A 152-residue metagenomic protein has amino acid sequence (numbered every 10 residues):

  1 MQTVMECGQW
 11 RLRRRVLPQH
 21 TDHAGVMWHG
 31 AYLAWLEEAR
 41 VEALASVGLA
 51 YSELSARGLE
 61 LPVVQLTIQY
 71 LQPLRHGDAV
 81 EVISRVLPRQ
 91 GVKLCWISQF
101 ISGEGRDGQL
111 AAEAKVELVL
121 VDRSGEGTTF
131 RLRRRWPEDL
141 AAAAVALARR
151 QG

Functional and structural regions predicted by a protein language model:
M1-S46: Catalytic strand-loop segment that frames the active site of acyl-thioester-processing enzymes
Q2-T3, R11-L12, Y70, L74-A79 (+1 more regions): HotDog/MaoC-like acyl-thioester-processing domains
C7-R11, G58, Q65, G108: Sequence-level motif detector for i,i+2 pairs with an aromatic at +2
M27, L61-V63, A111: A broad, structural micro-motif
A43-S46, G58, Q69, K93-L94: Juxtamembrane helix-loop transition sites at the ends of transmembrane segments in multi-pass membrane proteins
A45-V64: A short, contiguous structural element within a folded domain that forms the immediate neighborhood of a functional site
G58-H76: Small beta-barrel nucleic-acid-binding modules, principally OB-folds
